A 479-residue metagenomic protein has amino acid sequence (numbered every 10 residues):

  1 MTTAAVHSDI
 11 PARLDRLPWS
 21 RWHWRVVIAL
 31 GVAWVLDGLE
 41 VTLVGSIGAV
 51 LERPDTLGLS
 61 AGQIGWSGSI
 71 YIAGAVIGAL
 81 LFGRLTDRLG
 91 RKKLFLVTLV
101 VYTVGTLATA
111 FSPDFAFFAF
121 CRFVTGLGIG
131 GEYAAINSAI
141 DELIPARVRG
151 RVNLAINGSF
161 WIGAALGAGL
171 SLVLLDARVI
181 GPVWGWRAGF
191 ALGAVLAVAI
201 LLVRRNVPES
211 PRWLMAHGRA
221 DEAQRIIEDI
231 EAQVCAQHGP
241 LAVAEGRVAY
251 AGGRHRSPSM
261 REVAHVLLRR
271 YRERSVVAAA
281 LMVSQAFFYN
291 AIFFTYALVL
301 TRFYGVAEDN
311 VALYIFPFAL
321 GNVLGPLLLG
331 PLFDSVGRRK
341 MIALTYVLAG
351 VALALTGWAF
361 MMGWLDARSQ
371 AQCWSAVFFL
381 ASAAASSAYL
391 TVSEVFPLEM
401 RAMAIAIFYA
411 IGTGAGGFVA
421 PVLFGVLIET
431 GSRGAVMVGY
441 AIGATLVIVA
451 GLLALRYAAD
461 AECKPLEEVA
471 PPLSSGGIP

Functional and structural regions predicted by a protein language model:
M1-P479: Transmembrane-helix signature of 12-pass secondary carriers
